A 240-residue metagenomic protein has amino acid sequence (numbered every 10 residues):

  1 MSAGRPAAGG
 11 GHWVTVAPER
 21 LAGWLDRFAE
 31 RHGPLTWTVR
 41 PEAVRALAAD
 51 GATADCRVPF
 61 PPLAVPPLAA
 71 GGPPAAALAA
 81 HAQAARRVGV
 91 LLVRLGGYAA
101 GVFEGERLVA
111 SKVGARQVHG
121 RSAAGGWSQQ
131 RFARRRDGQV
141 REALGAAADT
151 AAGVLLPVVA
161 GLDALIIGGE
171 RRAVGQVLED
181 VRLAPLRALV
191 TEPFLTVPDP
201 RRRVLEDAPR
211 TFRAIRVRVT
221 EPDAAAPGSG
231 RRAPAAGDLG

Functional and structural regions predicted by a protein language model:
M1-G240: Terminal alpha-helical anchor/extension segments at protein ends
